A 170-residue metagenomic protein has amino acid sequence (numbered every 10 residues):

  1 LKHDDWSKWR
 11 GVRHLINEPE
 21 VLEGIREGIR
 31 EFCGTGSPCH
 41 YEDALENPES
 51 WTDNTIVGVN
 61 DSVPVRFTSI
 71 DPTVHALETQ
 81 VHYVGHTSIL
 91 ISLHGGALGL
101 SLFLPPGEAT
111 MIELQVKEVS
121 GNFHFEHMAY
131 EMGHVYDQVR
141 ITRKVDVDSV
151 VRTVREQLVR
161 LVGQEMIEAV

Functional and structural regions predicted by a protein language model:
L1-V170: The feature primarily captures lumenal catalytic ectodomains of type II secretory-pathway glycosyltransferases
